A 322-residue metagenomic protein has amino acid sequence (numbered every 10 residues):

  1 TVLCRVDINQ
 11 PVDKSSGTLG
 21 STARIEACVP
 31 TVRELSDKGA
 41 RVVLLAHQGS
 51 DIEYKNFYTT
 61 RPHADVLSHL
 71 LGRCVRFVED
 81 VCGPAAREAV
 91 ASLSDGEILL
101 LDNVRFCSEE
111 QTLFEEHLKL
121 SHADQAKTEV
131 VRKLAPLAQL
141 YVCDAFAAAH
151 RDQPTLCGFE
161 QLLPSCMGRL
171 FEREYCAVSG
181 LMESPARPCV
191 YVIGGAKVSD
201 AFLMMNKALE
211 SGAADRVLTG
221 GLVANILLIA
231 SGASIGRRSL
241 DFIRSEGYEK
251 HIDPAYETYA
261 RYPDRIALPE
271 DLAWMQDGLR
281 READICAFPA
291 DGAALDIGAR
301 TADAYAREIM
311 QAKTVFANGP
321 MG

Functional and structural regions predicted by a protein language model:
T1-G322: Active-site loop-to-helix "anion-binding N-cap" substructures in soluble metabolic enzymes
